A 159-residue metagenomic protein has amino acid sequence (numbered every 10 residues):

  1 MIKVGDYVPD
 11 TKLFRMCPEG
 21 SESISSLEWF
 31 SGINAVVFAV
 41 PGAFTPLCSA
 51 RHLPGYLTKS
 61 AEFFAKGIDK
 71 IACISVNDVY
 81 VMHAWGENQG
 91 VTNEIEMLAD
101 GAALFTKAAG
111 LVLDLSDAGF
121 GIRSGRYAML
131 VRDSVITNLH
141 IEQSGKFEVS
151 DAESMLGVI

Functional and structural regions predicted by a protein language model:
M1-I159: Chalcogenol-based redox active-site neighborhoods
